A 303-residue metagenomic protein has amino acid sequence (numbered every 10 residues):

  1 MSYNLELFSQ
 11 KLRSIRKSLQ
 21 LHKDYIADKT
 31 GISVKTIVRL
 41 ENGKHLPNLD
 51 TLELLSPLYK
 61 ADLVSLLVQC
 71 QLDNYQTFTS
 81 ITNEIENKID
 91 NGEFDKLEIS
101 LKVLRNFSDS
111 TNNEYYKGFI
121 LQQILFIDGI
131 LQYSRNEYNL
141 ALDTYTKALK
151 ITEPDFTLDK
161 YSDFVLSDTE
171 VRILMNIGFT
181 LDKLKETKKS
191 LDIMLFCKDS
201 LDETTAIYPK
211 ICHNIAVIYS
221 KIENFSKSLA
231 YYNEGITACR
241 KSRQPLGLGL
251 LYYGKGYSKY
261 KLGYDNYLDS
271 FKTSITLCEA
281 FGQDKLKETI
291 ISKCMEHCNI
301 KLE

Functional and structural regions predicted by a protein language model:
M1-S18: A short, Lys/Arg-rich alpha-helix, primarily the initiator
L19, N91, D128, R135 (+6 more regions): Structural motif corresponding to the intra-repeat A-B loop/turn of tetratricopeptide repeats
L19-R39: Short alpha-helical DNA-recognition segment
D50-S65: DNA major-groove recognition helix of helix-turn-helix/homeodomain DNA-binding modules
C70, N106-G118, K150-S167, D199-T205 (+1 more regions): Flexible helix-coil transition and linker loops at the boundaries of alpha-helical arrays
T79, Q123, V165-D168, R172 (+3 more regions): Residue register of alpha-helical TPR repeats
